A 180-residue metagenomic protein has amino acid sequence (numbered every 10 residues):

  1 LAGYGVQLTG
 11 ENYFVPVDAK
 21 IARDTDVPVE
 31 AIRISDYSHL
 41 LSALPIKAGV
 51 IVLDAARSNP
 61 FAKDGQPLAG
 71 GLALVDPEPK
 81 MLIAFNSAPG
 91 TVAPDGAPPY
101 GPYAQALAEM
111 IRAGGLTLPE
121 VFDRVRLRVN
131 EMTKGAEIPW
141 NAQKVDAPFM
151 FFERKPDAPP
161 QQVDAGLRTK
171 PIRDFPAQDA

Functional and structural regions predicted by a protein language model:
L1-A180: Cysteine endopeptidase catalytic domains of the caspase/legumain-like
